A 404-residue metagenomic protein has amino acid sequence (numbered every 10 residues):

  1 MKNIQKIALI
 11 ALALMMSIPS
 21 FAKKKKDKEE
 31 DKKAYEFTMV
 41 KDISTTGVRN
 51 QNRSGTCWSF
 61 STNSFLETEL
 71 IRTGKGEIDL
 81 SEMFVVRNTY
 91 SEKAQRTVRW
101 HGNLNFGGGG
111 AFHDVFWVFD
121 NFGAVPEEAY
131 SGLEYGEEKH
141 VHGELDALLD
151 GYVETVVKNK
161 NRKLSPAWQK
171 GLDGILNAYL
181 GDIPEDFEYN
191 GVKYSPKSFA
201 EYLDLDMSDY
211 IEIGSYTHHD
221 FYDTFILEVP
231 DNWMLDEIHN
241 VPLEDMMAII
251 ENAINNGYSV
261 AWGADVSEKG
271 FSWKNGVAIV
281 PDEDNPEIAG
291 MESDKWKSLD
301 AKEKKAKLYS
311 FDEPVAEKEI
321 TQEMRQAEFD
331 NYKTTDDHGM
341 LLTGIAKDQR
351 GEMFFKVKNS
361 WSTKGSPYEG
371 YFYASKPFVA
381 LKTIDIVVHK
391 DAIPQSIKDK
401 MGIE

Functional and structural regions predicted by a protein language model:
M1-A8: Bacterial N-terminal signal peptides that target proteins for export
A8-S17: Bacterial N-terminal signal peptides
L14, S64, V266-S267: Short, glycine/serine-rich, charged loops/turns that create anion-binding and catalytic segments at active sites
S17-P19, S54, F116, G339: A generic alpha-helix preference that emphasizes hydrophobic side chains
S20-K24: Boundary at the C-terminal end of the N-terminal hydrophobic targeting segment
D27-E29: Conserved oxyanion/phosphate-binding beta-strand-loop segments in alpha/beta enzyme cores
K32-A261, S362, S366: Active-site nucleophile-adjacent alpha helix/oxyanion-hole segment immediately C-terminal to the catalytic cysteine
K170-E404: Active-site signature of cysteine proteases
